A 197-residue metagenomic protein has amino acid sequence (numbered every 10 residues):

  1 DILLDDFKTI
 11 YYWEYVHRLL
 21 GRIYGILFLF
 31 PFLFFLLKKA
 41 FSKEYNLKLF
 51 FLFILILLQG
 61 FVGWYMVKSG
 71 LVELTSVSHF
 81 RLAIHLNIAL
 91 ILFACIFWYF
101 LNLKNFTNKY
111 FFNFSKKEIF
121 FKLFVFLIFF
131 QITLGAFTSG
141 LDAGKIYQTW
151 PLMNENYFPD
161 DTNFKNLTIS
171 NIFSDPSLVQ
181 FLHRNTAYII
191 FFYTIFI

Functional and structural regions predicted by a protein language model:
D1-I197: Polytopic transmembrane helical bundles with strong interfacial aromatic enrichment
